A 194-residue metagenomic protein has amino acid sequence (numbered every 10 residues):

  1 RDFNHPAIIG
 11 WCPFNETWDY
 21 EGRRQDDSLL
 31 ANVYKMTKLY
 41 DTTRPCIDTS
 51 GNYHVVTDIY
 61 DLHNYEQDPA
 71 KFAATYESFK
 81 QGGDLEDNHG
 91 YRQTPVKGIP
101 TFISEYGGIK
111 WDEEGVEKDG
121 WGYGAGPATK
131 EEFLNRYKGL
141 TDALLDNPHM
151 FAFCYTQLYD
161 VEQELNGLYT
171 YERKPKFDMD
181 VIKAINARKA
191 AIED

Functional and structural regions predicted by a protein language model:
R1-R173, V181: Substrate-binding/catalytic cleft of secreted carbohydrate-active enzymes, primarily glycoside hydrolases
Y171-D194: Loop/helix patches that line or flank the sugar-binding groove of alpha-linked glycan CAZymes
